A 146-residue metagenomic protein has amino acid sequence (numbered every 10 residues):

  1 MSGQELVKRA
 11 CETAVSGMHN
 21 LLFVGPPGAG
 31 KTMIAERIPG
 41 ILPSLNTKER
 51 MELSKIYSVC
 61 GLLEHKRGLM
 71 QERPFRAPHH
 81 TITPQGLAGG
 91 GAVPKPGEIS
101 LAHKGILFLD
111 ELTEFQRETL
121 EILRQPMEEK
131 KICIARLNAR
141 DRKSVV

Functional and structural regions predicted by a protein language model:
M1-P27, R50, Y57: Pre-Walker A (pre-P-loop) alpha-helix and adjacent loop at the N terminus of AAA/AAA+ ATPase modules, a conserved
E12, P74, Q85-L107: Conserved alpha-helical scaffold flanking the Walker A/P-loop in AAA+ ATPase domains
L22-E64: Walker A/P-loop
G25, G89, E111: The Walker A (P-loop) glycine that initiates the GxxxxGKT/S ATP-binding motif of P-loop NTPases
G68-G86: Inter-Walker segment of RecA-like/P-loop motor cores
H79-H80, K95-E128: Conserved AAA+/SF3 P-loop NTPase catalytic/coupling segment centered on the Walker-B
V93, E121-R142: Substrate-gripping "pore-loop 1 plus following alpha2 helix"
V145-V146: Conserved small/polar residues in nucleotide/adenosyl-binding loops
